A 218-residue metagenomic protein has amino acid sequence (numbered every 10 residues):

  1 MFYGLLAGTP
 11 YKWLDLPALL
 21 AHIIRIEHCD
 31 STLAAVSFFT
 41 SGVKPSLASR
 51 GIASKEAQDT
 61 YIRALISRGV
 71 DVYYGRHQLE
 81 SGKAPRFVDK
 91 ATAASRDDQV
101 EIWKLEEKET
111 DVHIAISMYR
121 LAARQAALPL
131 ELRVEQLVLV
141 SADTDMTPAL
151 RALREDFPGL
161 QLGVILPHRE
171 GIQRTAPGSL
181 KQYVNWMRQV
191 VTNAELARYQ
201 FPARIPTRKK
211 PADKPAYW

Functional and structural regions predicted by a protein language model:
M1-A91, D98-W103, T110, D156 (+1 more regions): Domain-level signal for Mg2+-assisted phosphodiester chemistry and nucleotide/NA-binding surfaces in nucleic-acid
Y74-W218: Nuclease catalytic cores that cleave nucleic-acid phosphodiester bonds, predominantly acidic two-metal-ion
